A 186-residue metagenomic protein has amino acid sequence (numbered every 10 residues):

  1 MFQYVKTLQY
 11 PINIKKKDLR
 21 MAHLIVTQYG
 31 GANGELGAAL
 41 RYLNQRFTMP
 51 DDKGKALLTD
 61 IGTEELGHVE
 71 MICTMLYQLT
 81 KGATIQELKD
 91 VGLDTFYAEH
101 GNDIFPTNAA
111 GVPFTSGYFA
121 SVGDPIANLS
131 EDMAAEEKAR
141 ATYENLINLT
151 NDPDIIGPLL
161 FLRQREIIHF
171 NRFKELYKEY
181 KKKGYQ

Functional and structural regions predicted by a protein language model:
M1-Q186: Non-heme di-metal
